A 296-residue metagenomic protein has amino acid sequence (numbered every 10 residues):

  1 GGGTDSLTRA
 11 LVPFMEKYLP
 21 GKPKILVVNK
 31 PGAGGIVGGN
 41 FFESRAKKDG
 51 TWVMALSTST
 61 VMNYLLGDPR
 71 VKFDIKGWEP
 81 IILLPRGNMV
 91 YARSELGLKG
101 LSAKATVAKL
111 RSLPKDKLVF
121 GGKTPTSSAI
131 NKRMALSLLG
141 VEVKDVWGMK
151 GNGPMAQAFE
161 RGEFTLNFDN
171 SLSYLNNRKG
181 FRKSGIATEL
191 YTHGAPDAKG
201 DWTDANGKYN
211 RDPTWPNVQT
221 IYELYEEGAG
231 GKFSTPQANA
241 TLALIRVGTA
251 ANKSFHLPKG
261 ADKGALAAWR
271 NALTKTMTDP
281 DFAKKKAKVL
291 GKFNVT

Functional and structural regions predicted by a protein language model:
G1, T58, R93-K99, G122-S127 (+3 more regions): Short coil/turn segments
G1-I82, D116-K117, T124-S128, L138-F181 (+1 more regions): N-terminal (or domain-start) structured segment
L7, S102, T106, D262-L273 (+1 more regions): Short amphipathic alpha-helical coupling segments at ligand-binding clamshell hinges and other catalytic/signaling
R9, P13, N40-F41, A108 (+4 more regions): Active-site phosphate/pyrophosphate- and oxyanion-stabilizing loops and adjacent acidic/basic residues in soluble
V61-P69, I82-K99, N131-L138, A250-H256: Periplasmic solute-binding protein
V71-D74, G100-L101, P236-A238: Short gly/ser/thr-rich secondary-structure transition/capping motifs
K76-F120, L139: A conserved helix-loop-strand patch within extracytoplasmic ligand-binding domains of the periplasmic binding
R178-M277: C-terminal lobe and pocket-closing loops of periplasmic/extracytoplasmic Venus-flytrap solute-binding proteins
